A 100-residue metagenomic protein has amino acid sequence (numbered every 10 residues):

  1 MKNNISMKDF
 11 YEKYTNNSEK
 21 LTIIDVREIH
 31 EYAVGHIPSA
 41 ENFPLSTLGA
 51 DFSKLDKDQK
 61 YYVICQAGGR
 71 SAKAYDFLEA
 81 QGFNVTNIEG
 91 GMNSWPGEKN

Functional and structural regions predicted by a protein language model:
M1-L21, E28-K60, G69-N100: Rhodanese-like catalytic fold shared by cysteine-dependent sulfurtransferases and DSP/PTP-type phosphatases
I64: Short, surface-exposed ligand- or partner-binding patches at beta-edge/loop junctions that are enriched in aromatics
